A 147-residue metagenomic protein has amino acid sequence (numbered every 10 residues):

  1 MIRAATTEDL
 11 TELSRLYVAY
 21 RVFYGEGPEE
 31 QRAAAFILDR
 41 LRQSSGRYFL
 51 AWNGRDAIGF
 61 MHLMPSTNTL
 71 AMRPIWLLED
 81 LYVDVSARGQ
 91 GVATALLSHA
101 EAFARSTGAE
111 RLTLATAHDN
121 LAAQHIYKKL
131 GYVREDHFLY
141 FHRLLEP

Functional and structural regions predicted by a protein language model:
A4-R73, E79, L97-H99, F103 (+2 more regions): Acetyl-CoA-dependent GNAT
A5, L81-V83, T116: Hydrophobic adenine-recognition pocket in adenosine-nucleotide-binding enzymes
R55, G91-A93, G108, N120: Conserved G/P- and acidic residue-centered "switch" motifs that form tight phosphate/ATP-binding loops in soluble
V83, G89-A102, H125, K129: Conserved acetyl-CoA-binding loop-helix of GNAT-fold acetyltransferases
R88, E110-A123, H142-L145: Conserved beta-strand-loop-alpha-helix junction that forms the acyl-donor binding cleft
T94, H118-H137, R143: Conserved active-site alpha-helix within GNAT-family acetyltransferase domains
L97, A104-A115: Conserved GNAT acetyl-CoA-binding A-motif
